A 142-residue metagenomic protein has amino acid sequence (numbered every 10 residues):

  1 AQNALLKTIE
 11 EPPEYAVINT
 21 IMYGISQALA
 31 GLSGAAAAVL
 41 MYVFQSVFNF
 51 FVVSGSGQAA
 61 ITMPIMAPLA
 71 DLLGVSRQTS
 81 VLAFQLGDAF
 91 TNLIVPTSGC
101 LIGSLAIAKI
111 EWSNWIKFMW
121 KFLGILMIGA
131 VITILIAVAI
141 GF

Functional and structural regions predicted by a protein language model:
A1-K7, Q78-L82, A130-A139: Hydrophobic alpha-helical transmembrane segments in multi-pass integral membrane proteins
N3, P12-P68, L72-L73: Hydrophobic alpha-helical transmembrane segments of multi-pass integral membrane proteins, predominantly secondary
L5, I25, L29, S33 (+3 more regions): Structural signal for hydrophobic packing residues in well-ordered secondary-structure cores of soluble enzyme domains
L5, I9, S33, A60 (+3 more regions): Membrane-interfacial segments
L40, F44, F48, T62 (+5 more regions): Hydrophobic faces of alpha-helical transmembrane segments in multi-pass integral membrane proteins
M66-L69, S80, S104: Extended, hydrophobic alpha-helical segments in both membrane/secreted and soluble proteins
R77-Q78, W112: Alpha-helix N-cap/start motif
D88-A89, L93-F142: Juxtamembrane and boundary regions of transmembrane helices in multi-pass small-molecule transporters and channels
